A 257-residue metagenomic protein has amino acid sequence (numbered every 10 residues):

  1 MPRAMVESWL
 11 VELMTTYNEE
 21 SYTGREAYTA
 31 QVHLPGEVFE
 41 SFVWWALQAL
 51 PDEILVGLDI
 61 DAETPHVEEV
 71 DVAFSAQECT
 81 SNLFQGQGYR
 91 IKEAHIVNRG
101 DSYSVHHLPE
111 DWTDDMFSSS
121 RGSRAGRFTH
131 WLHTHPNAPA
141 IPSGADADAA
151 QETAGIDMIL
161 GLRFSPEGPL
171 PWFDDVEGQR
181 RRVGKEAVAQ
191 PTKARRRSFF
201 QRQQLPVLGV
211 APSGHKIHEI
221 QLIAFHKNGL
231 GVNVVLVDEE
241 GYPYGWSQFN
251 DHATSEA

Functional and structural regions predicted by a protein language model:
P2-H130, P136-A257: Conserved beta-strand-loop surface patch within small alpha/beta domains used for substrate/adaptor or ligand engagement
